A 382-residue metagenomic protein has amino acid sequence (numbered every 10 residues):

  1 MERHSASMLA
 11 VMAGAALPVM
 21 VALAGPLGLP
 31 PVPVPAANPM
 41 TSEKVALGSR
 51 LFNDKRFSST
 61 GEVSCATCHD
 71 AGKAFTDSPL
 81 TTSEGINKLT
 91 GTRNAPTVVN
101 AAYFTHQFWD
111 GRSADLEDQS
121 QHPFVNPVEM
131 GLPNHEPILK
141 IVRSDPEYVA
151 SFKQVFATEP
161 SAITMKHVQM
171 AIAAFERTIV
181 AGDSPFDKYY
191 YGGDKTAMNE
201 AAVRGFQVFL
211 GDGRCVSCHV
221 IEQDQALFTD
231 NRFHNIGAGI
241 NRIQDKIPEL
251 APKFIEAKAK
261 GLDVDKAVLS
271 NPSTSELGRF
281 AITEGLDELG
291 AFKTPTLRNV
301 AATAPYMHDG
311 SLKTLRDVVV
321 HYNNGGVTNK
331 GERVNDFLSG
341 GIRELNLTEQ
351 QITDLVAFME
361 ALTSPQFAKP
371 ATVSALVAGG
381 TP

Functional and structural regions predicted by a protein language model:
M1-A13: Bacterial N-terminal signal peptides that target proteins for export
E2-S5, M20-P382: Periplasmic c-type cytochrome electron-transfer domains
A10-A22: Bacterial N-terminal signal peptides
